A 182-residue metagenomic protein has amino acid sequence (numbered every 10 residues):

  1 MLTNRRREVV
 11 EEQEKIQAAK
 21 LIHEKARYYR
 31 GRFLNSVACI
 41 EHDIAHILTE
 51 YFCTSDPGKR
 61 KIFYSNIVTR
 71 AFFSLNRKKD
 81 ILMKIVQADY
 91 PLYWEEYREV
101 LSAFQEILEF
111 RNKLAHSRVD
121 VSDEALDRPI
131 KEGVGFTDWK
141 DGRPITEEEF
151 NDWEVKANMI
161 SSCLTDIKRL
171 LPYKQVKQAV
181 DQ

Functional and structural regions predicted by a protein language model:
L2-K84, S102-E109, K113-E124, K156-V180: Amphipathic alpha-helical interface elements
E12, A19, A26, D89-Y90 (+2 more regions): Generic signal for short, ordered secondary-structure residues within or immediately flanking folded domains
H23-R30, W94-Y97, F150: Active-site oxyanion-binding pockets that recognize sulfate/phosphate
K79-D80, E132-G133, E148, V155: Intrinsic disorder/low-complexity segments enriched in polar/small residues
L82-Y97: Short, solvent-exposed, charged loop/turn and helix-capping segments that join or cap alpha-helices on peripheral
W94, R98-L108, E147: Short, well-ordered coil↔helix boundary/capping segments
D127-P144: Short secondary-structure subsegments characteristic of cysteine-rich extracellular domains
K140-A157: Short, flexible active-site recognition loops that position polar ligands and cofactors
